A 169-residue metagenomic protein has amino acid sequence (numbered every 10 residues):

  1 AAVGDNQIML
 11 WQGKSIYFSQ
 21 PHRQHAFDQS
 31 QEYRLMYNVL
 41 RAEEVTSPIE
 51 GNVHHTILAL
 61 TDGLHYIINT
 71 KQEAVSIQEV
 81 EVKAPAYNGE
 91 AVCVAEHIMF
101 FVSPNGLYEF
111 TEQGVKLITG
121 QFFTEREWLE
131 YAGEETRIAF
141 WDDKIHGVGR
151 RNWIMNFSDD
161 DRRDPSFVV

Functional and structural regions predicted by a protein language model:
A1-G4, M9-L10, H25-R41, R162: Polar, enzyme-active/binding microenvironments
N6-I16, S47-E50, I57-L58: Carboxylate-rich, polar loop motifs that coordinate divalent cations or form catalytic acidic clusters
Q12-Q29, N69-T70: Blade/loop signatures of beta-propeller domains
F18, D28, R34, E50 (+1 more regions): N-terminal nucleophile
A42-V169: Beta-sheet-dominated scaffold domains
